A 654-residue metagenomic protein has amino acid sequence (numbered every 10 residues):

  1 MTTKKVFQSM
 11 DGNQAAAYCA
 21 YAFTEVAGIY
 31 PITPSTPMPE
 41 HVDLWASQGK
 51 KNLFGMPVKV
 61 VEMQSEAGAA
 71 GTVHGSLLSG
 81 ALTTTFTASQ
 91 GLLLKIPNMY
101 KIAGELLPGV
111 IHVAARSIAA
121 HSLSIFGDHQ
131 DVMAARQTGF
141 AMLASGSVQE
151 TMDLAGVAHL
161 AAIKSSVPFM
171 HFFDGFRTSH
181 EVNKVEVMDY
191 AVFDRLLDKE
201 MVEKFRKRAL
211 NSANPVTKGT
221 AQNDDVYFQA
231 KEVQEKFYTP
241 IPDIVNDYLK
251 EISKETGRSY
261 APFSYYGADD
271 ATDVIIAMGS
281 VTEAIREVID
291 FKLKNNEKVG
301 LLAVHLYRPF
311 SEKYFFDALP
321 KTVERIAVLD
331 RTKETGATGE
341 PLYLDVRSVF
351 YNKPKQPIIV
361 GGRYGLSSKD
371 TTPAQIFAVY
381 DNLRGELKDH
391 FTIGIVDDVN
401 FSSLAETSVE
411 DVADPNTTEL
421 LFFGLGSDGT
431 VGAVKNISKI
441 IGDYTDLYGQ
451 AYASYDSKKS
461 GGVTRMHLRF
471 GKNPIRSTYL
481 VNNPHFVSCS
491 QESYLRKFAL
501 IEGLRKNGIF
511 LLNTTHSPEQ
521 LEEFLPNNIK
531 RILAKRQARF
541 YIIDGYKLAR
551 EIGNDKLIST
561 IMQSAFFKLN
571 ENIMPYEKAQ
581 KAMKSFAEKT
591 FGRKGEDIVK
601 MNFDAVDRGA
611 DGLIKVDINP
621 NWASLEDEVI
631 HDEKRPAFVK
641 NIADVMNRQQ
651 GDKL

Functional and structural regions predicted by a protein language model:
S9-A15, K250-D273, S403-T417: Glycine-/acidic-rich phosphate or pyrophosphate-binding loops and their flanking alpha/beta elements
V26-E62, E255, D269-D270, V274-H305 (+1 more regions): Anionic-ligand anchoring segments at beta-strand to alpha-helix junctions in alpha/beta enzyme folds, i.e., glycine
V26-P31, V58-V61, S76-L94, P108-V113 (+4 more regions): A short, small-residue-rich loop immediately preceding and capping a beta-strand
F54-V58, F169-S264: Conformationally flexible catalytic loops at phosphate/diphosphate-handling active centers
I125-G175, K199, N352-G365, K535-F540: Conserved thiamine diphosphate
R325-A413, R531-A534, I542-K594, G609: Peripheral docking tails and interdomain loops at the edges of cofactor- or intermediate-handling domains
E502-I532, R539-F540: ADP-ribose/adenylate-binding Rossmann-like module
G592-L654: Ferredoxin-type iron-sulfur electron-transfer modules and their immediate structural context
